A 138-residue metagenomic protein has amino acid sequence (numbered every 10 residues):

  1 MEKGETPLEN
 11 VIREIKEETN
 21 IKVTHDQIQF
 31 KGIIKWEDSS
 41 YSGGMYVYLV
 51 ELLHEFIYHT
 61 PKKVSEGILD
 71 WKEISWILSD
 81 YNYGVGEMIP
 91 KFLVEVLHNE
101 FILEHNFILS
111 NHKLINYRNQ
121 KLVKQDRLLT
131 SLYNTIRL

Functional and structural regions predicted by a protein language model:
M1-H98, Q120-K121, Y133-L138: Unchanged
E100-L138: Charged, low-complexity intrinsically disordered regulatory/assembly segments
